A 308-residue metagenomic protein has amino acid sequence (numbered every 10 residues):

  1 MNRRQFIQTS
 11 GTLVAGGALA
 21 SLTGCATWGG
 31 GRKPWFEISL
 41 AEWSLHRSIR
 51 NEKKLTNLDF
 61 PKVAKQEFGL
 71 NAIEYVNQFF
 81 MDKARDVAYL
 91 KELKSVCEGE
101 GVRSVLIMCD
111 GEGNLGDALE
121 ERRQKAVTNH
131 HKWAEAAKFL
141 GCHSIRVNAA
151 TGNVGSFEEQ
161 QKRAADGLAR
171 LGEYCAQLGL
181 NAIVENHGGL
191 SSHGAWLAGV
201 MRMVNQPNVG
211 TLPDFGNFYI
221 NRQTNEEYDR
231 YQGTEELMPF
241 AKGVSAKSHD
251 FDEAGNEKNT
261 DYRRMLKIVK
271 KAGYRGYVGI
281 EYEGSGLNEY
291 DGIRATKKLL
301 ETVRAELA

Functional and structural regions predicted by a protein language model:
N2-F139, G155-K162, D166-A169, A176 (+9 more regions): N-terminal pre-domain/capping segments
A72, S144, G243, G276-Y277: Residues at the N-termini of beta-strands
V102, L180, A272-G276: A short helix->loop->beta-strand "cap" motif at the edges of active sites that frequently abuts
A137-F157, L178, I183-H187: Active-site groove signature of glycoside hydrolases
C175-N208, I220-Q223: Basic- and aromatic-lined ligand-binding clefts that recognize polyanionic substrates
N186-H187, G216, Y282-E283: Short strand-turn motif at the edge of the Rossmann-like AdoMet-binding core
N221-Y231, N259: Substrate-binding/catalytic cleft of secreted carbohydrate-active enzymes, primarily glycoside hydrolases
